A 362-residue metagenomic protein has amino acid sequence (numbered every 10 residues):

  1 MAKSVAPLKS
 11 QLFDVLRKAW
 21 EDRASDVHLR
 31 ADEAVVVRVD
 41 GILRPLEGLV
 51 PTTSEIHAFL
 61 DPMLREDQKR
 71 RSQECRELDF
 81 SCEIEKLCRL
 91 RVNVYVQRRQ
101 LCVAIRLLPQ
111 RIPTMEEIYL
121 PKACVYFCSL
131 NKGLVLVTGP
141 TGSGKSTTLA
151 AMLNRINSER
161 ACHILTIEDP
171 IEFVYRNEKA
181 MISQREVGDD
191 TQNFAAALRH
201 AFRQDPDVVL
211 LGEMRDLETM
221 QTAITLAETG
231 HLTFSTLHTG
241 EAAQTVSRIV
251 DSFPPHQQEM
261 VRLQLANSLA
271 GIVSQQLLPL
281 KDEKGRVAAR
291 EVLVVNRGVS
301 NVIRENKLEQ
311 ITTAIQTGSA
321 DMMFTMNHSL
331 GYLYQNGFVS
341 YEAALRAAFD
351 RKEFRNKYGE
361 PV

Functional and structural regions predicted by a protein language model:
M1-V362: Short, flexible helix-loop junctions that flank or precede catalytic/ligand sites
